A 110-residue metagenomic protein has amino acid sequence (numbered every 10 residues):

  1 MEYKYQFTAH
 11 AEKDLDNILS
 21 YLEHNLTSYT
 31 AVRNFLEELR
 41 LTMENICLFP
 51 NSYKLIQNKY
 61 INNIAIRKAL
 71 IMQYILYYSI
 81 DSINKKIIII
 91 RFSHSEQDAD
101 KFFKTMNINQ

Functional and structural regions predicted by a protein language model:
M1, A65, K85-I88: Residue-level signal for beta-strand positions within conserved beta-sheet cores that form or flank
M1-E38: Arg/Lys-rich, positively charged N-terminal/basic patches that mediate binding to nucleic acids
D14, E38, T42-N45, K68: Residue-level recognition of specific faces of alpha-helices
I18, L22, M43-I46, P50: Hydrophobic recognition helices of helix-based DNA-binding modules
H24, S28, L48, S52-L55: Charged, solvent-exposed alpha-helical segments that act as regulatory interaction surfaces
N34-F35, S52-L55, N109-Q110: Juxtamembrane/interface motifs at transmembrane-helix termini
N51-I83: Basic/aromatic recognition patch in beta-strand/loop cores that engages polyanionic ligands
I71-I75, S79-Q110: Enriched for short, Lys/Arg-rich terminal
